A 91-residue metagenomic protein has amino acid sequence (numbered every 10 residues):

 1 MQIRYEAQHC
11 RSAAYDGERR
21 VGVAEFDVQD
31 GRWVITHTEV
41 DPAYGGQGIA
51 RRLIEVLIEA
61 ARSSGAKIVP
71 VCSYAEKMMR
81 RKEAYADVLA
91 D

Functional and structural regions predicted by a protein language model:
M1-Y5: Conserved N-terminal entry element of GNAT/NAT acetyltransferase domains
E6-Q8, Q29: Structural motif
C10-V21: Conserved beta-hairpin
R19-D27, V34: Conserved beta-strand in the GNAT
E39-G45: A short, internal acetyl-CoA/4′-phosphopantetheine-binding micro-motif in the GNAT/acyltransferase core
G46-L57: Conserved acetyl-CoA-binding loop-helix of GNAT-fold acetyltransferases
V56-D91: C-terminal structural segments of small proteins and small subunits
